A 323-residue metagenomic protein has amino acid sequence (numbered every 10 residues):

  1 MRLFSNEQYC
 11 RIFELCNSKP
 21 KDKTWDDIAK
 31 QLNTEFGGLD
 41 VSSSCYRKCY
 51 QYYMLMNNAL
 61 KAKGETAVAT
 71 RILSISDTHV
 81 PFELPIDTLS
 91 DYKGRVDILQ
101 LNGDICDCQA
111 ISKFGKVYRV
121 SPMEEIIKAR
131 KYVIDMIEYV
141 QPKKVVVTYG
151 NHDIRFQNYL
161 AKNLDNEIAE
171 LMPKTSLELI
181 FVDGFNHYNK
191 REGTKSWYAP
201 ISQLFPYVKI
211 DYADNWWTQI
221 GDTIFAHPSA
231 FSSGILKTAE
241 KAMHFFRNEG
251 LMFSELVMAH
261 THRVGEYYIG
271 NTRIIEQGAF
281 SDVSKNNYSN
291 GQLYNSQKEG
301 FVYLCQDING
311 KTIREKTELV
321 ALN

Functional and structural regions predicted by a protein language model:
M1-F13: Short, Lys/Arg-enriched anionic-surface-contact patches
C16-T34: Short, charged amphipathic recognition helices of the HTH superfamily and cognate SANT/SANTA-like modules
G38-L60: Major-groove recognition helix of helix-turn-helix-like DNA-binding domains
G64-I72, W217-I224, I269-T272: Beta-strand-turn-beta hairpins that frame and shape the catalytic cleft of phosphate-ester-processing enzymes
S74-S76, I98-D104, V146-N151, F225-P228 (+2 more regions): Active-site neighborhood of phospho(di)ester-bond hydrolases with catalytic His/Asp-centered motifs
I75, V80-R191: Core catalytic region of metal-dependent phosphoesterases/phosphodiesterases, especially metallo-beta-lactamase-like
N163-A239: Active-site-proximal loop/helix segment associated with metal-binding centers of metalloenzymes
S229-E315: Conserved beta-sheet core of the metallophosphoesterase superfamily
